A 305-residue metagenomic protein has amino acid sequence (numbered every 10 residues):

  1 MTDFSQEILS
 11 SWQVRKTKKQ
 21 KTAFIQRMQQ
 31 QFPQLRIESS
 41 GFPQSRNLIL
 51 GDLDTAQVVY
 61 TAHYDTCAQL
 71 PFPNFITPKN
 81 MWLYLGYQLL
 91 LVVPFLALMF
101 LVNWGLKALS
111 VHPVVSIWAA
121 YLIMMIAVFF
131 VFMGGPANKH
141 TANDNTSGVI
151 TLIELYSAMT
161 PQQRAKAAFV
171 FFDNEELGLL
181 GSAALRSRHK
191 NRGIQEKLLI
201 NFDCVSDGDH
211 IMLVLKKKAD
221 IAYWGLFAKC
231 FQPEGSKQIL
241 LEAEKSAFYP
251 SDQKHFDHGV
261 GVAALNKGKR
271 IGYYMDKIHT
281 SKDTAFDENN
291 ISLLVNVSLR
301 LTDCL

Functional and structural regions predicted by a protein language model:
M1-A23, I37, G134-K139, L198-L199 (+2 more regions): N-terminal capping segment at the start of a domain
M1-R15, F32-L35, T55-Q57, A68-L70 (+3 more regions): N-terminal hydrophobic or amphipathic helices/low-complexity stretches enriched in small/hydrophobic/Pro/Gly
S10-T55, P71-N103: A non-catalytic alpha/beta surface segment that caps or lines the substrate-entry region of metallo-dependent hydrolase
M28-F32, L50, L152, F227-A228 (+1 more regions): Structural element of the ATP-grasp superfamily
Q57-H63: Short beta-strand element of the alpha/beta-hydrolase
H63-T77, L180: Non-transmembrane, extramembrane segments of multi-pass ion/lipid transporters
N103-W118, A127-Y223, K245-Q253: Acidic/histidine-rich catalytic neighborhood of metal-dependent amide-processing enzymes
G208-L305: Active-site-adjacent substrate-binding region of metalloamidase/peptidase-like peptide-processing proteins
